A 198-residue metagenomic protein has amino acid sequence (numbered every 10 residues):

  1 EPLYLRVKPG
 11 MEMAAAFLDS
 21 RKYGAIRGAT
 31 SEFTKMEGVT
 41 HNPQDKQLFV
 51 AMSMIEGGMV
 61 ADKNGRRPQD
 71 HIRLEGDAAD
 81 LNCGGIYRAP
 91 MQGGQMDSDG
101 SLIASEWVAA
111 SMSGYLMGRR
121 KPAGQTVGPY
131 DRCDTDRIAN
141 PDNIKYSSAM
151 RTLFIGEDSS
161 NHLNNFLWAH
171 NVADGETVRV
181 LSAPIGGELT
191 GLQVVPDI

Functional and structural regions predicted by a protein language model:
E1-I198: Conserved small-residue
